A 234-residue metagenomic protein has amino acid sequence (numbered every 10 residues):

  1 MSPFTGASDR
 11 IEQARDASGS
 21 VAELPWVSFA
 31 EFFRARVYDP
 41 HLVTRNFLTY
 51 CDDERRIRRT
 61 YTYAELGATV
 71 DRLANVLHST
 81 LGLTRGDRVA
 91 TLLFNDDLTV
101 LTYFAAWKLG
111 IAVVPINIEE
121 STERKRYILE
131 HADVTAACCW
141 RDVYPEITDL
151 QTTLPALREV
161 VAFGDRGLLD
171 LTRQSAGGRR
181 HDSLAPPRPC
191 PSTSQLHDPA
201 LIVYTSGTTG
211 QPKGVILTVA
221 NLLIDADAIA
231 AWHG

Functional and structural regions predicted by a protein language model:
M1-Y61, E65-T80, A156: N-lobe entry segment of adenylate-forming
S18-E31, L168-P199: Flexible, low-complexity linker/hinge segments
T44-N46, A162, H181-Y204, Q211 (+1 more regions): Conserved pre-ATP/AMP-binding loop-to-beta segment of ANL
L48-T84, R88-D96, V100-F104, S121-R126 (+1 more regions): Conserved AMP-binding/adenylate-forming core of the ANL superfamily
R59-A64, A200-D225: Conserved AMP-binding A3 loop
F104-L109, H131: Short hydrophobic alpha-helices that are characteristic scaffold elements of the AMP-binding
G110, V160: Glycine-centered flexible beta-alpha turn that most often forms the glycine-rich phosphate-binding loop
I118-L150, D225-G234: Conserved ATP-dependent adenylate/AMP-binding module captured primarily in the ANL superfamily
